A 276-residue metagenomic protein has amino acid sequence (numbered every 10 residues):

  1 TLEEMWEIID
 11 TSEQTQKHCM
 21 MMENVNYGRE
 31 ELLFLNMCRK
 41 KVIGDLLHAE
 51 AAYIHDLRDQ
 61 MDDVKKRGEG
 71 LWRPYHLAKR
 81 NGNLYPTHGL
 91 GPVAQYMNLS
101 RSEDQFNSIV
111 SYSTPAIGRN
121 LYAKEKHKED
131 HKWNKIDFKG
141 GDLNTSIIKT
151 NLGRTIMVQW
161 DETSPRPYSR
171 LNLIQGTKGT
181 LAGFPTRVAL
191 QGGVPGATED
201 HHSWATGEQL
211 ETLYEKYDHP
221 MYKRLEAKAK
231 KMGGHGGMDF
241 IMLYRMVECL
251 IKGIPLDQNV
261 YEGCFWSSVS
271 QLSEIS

Functional and structural regions predicted by a protein language model:
T1-H18: Rossmann-fold NAD(P)-binding glycine/threonine-rich loop
I9, L35, L90, A94 (+3 more regions): Non-transmembrane alpha-helical segments in soluble domains of secreted/periplasmic/extracellular proteins
E13-M20, V25-D137, M246: Predominantly a Rossmann-like dinucleotide-binding segment in NAD(P)-dependent oxidoreductases
C19-E23, M157-W160, N259: Short catalytic-loop micro-motif centered on adjacent basic/acidic residues
G140, V158-S169: Glycine-rich phosphate/pyrophosphate-binding beta-alpha loops
S146-L152, G176: Active-site beta-strand termini and strand-to-loop segments that position acidic
T155-M157, T180: Short, mixed charged/polar active-site loops that provide acid/base catalysis or chelate metal/phosphate cofactors
P165-S276: C-terminal helical cap and adjacent loop that interface with cofactors, partners, or active-site loops
